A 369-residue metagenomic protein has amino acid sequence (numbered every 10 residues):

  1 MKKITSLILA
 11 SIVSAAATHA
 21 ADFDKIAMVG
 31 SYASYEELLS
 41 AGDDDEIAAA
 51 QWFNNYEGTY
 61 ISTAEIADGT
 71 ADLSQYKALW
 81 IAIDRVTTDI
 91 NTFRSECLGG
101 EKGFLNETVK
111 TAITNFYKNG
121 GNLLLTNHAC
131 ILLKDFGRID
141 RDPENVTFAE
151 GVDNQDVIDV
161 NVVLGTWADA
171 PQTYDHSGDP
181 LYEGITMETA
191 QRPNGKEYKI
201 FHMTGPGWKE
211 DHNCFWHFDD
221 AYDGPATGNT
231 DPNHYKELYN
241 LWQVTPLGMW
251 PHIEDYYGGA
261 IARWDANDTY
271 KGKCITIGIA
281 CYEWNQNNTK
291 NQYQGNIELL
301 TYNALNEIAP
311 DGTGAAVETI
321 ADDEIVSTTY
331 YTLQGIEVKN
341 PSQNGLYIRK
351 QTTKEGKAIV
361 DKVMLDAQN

Functional and structural regions predicted by a protein language model:
M1-K3, I348-N369: C-terminal tail/sorting-segment detector
S6-H19: Hydrophobic h-region of N-terminal signal peptides that target proteins for export in Gram-negative bacteria
A21-P143: Helical hinge/lid and interdomain linker segments adjacent to catalytic or ligand-binding clefts that mediate domain
D22-D24, M249-G314: Extracellular ligand-binding/catalytic regions of CAZymes and related secreted enzymes and adhesion modules
T87-E210: A glycine-rich, often tryptophan-bearing local segment used as a flexible ligand/cofactor-contacting loop or short
N161-G278: Catalytic beta-strand/loop cores that center a nucleophilic Ser/Cys/Thr and support acyl-enzyme chemistry
P310-I336: Residue-level detector of functionally pivotal "anchor" positions at catalytic/ligand-binding pockets or at interdomain
N344-L346: Extracellular Ig-like/FN3 beta-sandwich strand-entry sites
